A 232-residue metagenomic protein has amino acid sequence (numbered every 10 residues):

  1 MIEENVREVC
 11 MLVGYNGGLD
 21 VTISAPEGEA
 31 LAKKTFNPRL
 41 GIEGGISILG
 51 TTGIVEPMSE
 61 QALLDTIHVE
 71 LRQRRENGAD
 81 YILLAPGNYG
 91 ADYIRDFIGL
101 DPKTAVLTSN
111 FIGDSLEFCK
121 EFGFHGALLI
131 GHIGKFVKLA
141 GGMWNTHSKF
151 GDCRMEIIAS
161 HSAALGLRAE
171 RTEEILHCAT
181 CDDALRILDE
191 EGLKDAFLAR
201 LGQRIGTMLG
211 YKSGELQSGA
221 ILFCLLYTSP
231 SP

Functional and structural regions predicted by a protein language model:
M1-G90: Glycine-rich, mobile lid/loop segments that gate access to catalytic sites or pores
L12-T22, N77-P86, E121-I130, L167-C178 (+1 more regions): Flexible, glycine/charged-enriched surface loops at secondary-structure junctions
T51-A62, L100-V106, G192-A196: Flexible, glycine/proline-enriched loop segments at strand-loop-helix junctions that form or flank small-ligand binding
S59, L63-Q73, K103-S115, N145-G166: Gly/Ser/Thr-rich active-site loops/lids in small-molecule metabolic enzymes that frequently grip phosphoryl groups
G90-R95, D101, G141, R171-L198 (+1 more regions): Glycine-rich phosphate/diphosphate-binding loops and the adjacent beta-loop-alpha structural elements that coordinate
I112-K120, F197-K212: A short, acidic, amphipathic alpha-helical segment used as a generic capping/interface helix at domain edges
I130-E191: Active-site pocket-lining segment
Y227-P232: Conserved small/polar residues in nucleotide/adenosyl-binding loops
